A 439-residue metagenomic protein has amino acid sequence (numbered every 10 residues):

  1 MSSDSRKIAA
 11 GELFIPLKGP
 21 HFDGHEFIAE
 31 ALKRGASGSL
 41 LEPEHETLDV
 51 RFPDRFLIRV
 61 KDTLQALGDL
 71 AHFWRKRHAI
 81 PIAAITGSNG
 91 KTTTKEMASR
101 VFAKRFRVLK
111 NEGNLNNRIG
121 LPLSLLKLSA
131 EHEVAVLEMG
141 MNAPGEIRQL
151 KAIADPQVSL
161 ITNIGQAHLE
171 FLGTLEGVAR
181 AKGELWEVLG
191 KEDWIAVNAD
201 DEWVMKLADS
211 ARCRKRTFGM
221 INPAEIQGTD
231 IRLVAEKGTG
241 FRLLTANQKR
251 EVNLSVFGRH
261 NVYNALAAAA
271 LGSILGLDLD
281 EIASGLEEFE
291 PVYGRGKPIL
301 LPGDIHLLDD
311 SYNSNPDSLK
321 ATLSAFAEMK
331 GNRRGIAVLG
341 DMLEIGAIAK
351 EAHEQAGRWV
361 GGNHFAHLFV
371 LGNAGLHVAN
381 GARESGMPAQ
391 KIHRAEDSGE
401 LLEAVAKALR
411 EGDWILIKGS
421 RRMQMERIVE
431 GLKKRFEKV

Functional and structural regions predicted by a protein language model:
M1-D69, M329-K330, R358-W359, N363-N373 (+3 more regions): N-terminal leader/targeting and accessory segments in enzymes
E12, A31, L70, I85 (+13 more regions): Residue-level signal for inorganic ion chemistry
G19-F22, V292, S311-M387, R394 (+1 more regions): Active-site beta-alpha connecting loops in nucleotide-dependent enzymes
L32, H45-D49, L160-L307, R333 (+3 more regions): Acidic, Mg2+-coordinating active-site environments of NTP-dependent enzymes
L64-W194, A199, W203-A211, G272 (+2 more regions): Phosphate-binding loop of NTP-binding sites
I85, F102, Y293-K297, W414 (+1 more regions): ATP-dependent carboxylate/acyl-activation modules
Q166-L172, L308, M342-A347, I417: A short acidic, helix-capping loop that chelates divalent metal ions and anchors anionic groups
